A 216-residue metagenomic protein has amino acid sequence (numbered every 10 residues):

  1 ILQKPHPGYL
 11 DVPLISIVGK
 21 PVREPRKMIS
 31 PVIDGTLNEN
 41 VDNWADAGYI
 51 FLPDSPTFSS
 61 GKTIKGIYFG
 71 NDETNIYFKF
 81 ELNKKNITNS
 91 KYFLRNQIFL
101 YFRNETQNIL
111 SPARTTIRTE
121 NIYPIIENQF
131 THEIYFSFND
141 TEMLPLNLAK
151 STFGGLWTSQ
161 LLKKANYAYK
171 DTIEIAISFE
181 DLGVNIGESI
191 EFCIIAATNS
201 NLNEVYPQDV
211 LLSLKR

Functional and structural regions predicted by a protein language model:
I1-A45: Histidine-centered catalytic/metal-binding microenvironments
K20-V22, D54, I64-Y68, L161-K164: Generic recognition of flexible, low-complexity loop/linker segments
I33-E142, I186-L212: Surface-exposed, glycine/proline- and aromatic-rich loop segments on solvent-exposed faces across compartments
E127-A168: Glycine-aromatic-enriched beta-strand/loop faces of beta-sandwich-type recognition domains, especially lectin-like
A168-A176: Aromatic sugar-binding surface patches on proteins that engage polysaccharides or sugar-phosphate polymers
I175-G183: Short, hydrophobic beta-strand segments
K215-R216: Short, solvent-exposed mixed-charge patches
